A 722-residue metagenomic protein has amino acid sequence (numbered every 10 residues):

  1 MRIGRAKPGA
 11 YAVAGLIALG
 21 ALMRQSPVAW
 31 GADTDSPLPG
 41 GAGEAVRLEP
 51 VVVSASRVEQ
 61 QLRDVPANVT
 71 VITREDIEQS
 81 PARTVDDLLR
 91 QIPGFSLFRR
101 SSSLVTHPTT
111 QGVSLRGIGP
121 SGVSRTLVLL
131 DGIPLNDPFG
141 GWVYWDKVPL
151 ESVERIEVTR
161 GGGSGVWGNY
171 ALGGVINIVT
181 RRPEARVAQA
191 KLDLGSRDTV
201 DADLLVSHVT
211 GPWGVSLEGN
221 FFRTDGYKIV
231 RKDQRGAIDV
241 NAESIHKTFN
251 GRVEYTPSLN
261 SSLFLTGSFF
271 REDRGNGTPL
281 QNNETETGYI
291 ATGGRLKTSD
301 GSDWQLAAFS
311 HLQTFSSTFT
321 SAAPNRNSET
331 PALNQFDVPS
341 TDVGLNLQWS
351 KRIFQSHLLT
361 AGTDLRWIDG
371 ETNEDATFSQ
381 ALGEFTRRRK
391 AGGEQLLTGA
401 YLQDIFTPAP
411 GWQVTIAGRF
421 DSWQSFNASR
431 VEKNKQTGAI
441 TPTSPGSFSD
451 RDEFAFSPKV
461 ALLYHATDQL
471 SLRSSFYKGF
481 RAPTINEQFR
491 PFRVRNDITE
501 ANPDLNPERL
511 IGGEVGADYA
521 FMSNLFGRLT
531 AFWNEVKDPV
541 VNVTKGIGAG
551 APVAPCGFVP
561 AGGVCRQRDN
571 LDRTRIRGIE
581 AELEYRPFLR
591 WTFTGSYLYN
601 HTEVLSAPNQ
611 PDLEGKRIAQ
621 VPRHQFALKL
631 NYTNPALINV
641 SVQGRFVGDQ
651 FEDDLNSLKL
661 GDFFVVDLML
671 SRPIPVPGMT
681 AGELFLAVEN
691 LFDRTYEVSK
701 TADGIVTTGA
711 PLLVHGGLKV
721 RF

Functional and structural regions predicted by a protein language model:
D33-T34, T407-A409, Q413-V414, S422 (+4 more regions): Gram-negative outer-membrane beta-barrel transporters
D86, R90-I133, E154: Extracytoplasmic beta-strand/coil segments of soluble accessory domains associated with Gram-negative outer-membrane
I133-R160: Short acidic/polar hinge/loop motifs at secondary-structure boundaries that mediate gating or recognition
S196-R223, D233-D273, N282-D303, I353-F354 (+4 more regions): Transmembrane beta-barrel wall of Gram-negative outer-membrane proteins
T210, T256, S474, E508-G513 (+2 more regions): Conserved C-terminal beta-signal and adjacent last beta-strands/turns of outer-membrane beta-barrel proteins
A242, D342-W349, R389, G393-Y401 (+6 more regions): Outer membrane beta-barrel strand-and-loop segments of large Gram-negative receptors, especially TonB-dependent
T256-F270, E286-T437, S447-F448, L463-H465 (+6 more regions): Face-selective signature of the C-terminal outer-membrane beta-barrel domain
L312-S316, D369-Q380, Q424-P442, D450 (+6 more regions): Surface-exposed extracellular loop regions of Gram-negative outer-membrane beta-barrel proteins, predominantly
